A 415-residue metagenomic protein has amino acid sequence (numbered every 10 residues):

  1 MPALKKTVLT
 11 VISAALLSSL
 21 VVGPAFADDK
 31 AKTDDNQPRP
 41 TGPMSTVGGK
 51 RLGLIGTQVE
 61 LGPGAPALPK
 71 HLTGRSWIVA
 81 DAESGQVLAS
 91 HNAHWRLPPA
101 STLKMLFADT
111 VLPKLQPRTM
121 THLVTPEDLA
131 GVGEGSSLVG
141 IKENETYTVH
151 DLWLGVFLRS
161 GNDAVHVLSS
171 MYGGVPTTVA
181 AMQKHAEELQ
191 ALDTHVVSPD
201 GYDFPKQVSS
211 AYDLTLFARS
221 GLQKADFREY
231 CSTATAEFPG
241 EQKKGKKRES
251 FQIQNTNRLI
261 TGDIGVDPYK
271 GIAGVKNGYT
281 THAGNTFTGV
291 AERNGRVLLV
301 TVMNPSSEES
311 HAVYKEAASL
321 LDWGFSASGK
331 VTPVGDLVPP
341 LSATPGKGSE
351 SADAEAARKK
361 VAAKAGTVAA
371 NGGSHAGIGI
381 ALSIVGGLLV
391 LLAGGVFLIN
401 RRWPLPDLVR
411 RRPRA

Functional and structural regions predicted by a protein language model:
P2-G23, A27-Y212, L216-G221, A225: Active-site-adjacent loops and short helices of periplasmic peptidoglycan-processing enzymes
L192, D203-D213, A218-A415: Domain-terminus/edge residues, biased toward the C-terminal soluble/receptor-binding domains of extracytoplasmic
